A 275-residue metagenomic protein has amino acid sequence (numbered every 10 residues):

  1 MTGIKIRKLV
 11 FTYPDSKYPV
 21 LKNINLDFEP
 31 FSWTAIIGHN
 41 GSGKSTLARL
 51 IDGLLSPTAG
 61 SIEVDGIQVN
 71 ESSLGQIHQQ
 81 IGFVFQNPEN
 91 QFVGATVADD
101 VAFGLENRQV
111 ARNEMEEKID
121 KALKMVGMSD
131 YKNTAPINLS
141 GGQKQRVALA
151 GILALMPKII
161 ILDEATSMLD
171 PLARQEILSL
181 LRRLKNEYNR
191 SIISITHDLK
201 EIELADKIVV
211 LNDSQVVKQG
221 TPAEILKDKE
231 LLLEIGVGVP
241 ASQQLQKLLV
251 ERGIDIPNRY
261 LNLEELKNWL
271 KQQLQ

Functional and structural regions predicted by a protein language model:
I37-H39: The feature captures the beta-strand-to-loop junction immediately N-terminal to the Walker
D52: Helix-to-loop junction immediately C-terminal to a conserved catalytic motif
G60-Q68, I77: Conserved ABC transporter NBD signature motif
N113-Y131: Conserved ABC ATPase "signature" region
A135-L139, Q143: Conserved ABC ATPase signature
I160-D163: Catalytic Walker B motif of ABC-type/P-loop ATPase nucleotide-binding domains
